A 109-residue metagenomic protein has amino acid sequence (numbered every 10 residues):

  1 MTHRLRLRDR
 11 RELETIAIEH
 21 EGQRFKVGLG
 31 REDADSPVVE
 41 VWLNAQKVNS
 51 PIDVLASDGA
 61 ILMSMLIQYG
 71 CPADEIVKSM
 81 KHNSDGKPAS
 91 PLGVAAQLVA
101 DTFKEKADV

Functional and structural regions predicted by a protein language model:
M1-V109: Long, C-terminal-biased catalytic regions of enzyme "large/alpha" subunits
